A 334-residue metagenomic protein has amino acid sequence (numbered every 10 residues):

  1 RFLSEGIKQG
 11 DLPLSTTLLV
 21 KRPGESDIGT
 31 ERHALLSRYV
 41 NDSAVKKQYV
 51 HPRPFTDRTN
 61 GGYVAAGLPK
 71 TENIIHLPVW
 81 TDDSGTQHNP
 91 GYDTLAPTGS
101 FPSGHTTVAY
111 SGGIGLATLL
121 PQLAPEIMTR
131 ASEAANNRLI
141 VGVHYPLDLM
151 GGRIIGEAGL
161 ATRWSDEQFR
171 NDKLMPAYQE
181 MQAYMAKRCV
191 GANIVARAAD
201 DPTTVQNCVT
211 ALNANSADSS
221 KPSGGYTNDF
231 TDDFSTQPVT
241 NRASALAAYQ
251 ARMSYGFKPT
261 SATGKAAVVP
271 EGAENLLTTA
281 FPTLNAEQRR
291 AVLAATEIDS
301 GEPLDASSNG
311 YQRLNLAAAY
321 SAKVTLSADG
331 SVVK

Functional and structural regions predicted by a protein language model:
R1-I140, P176-K187, T210, A217 (+1 more regions): Hydrophobic alpha-helical bundle signature of multipass membrane enzymes
V143-N207: Extended amphipathic alpha-helical segments with heptad-repeat/coiled-coil character used for oligomerization, fusion
